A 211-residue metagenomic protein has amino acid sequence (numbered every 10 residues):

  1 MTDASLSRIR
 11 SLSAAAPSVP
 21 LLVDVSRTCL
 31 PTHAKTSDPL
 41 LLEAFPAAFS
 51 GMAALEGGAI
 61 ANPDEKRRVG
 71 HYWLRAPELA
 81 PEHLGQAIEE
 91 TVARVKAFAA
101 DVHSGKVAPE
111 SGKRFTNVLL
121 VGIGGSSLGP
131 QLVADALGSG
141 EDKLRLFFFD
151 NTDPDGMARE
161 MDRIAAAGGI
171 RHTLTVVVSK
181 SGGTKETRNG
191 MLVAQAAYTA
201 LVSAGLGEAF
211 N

Functional and structural regions predicted by a protein language model:
M1-S111: Extended, charge-enriched "interface" segments that sit outside catalytic cores
A97-A100, S104, K113-N211: Glycine-rich phosphate-binding loops that contact phosphosugars or nucleotide phosphates
